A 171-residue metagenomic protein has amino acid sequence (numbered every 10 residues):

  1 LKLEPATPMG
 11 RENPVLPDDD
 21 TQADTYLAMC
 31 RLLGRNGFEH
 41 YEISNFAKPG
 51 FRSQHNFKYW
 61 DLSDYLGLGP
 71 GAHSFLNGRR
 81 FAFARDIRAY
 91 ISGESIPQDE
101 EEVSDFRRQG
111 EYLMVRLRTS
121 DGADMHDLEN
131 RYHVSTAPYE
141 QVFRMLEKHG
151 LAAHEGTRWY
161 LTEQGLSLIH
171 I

Functional and structural regions predicted by a protein language model:
L1-V134: C-terminal scaffold of the Radical SAM
G34, E147-K148: Alpha-helix C-terminal capping/helix-coil junction sites
P70, K148, E163-Q164: Long, charged, low-complexity, helical-prone intrinsically disordered regions
M125-H126, A137-Y139, H154: Extended hydrophobic-aromatic, low-complexity segments
V134-M145: Short amphipathic alpha-helical interaction segments
K148-T157: A short, conserved structural fragment
T157-S167: Accessory beta->alpha helical hairpin/"wing" motif in late/C-terminal subdomains of nucleic-acid enzymes
I169-I171: Conserved small/polar residues in nucleotide/adenosyl-binding loops
